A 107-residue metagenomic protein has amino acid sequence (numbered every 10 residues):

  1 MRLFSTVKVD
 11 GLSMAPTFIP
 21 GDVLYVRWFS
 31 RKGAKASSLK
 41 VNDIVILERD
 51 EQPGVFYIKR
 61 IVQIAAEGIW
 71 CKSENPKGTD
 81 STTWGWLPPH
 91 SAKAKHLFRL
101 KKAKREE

Functional and structural regions predicted by a protein language model:
M1-E107: Extended hydrophobic leader/signal-anchor segments used for secretion and membrane insertion
